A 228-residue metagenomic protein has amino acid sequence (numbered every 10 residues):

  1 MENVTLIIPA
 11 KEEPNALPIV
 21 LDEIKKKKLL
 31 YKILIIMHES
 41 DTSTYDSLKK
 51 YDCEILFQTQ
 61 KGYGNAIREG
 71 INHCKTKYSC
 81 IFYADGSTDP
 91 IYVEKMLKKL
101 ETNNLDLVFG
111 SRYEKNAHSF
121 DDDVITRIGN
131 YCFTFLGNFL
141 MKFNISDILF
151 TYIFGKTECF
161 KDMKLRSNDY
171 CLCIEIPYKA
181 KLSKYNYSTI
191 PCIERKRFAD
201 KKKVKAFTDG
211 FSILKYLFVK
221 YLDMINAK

Functional and structural regions predicted by a protein language model:
M1-V4, I8, N15, I19-D22 (+3 more regions): Hydrophobic helical membrane-anchoring modules
I8-A10, M37, F82: Short beta-strand/turn micro-motifs composed of small residues that flank or help shape donor/cofactor-binding pockets
E13-A16, S40, Y63, D89: Donor nucleotide-sugar binding loop of glycosyltransferases
D22-Y31: Short, acidic, metal-binding catalytic loop of nucleotide-sugar glycosyltransferases
Y31, Y45-H73: Conserved donor nucleotide-binding strand/loop of the catalytic core
M37-Y45: A conserved acidic beta->alpha catalytic loop
T59-K61, N65-N72, Y78, P90-Y170 (+2 more regions): Acceptor/aglycone-binding surface of glycosyltransferases and processive sugar-polymer synthases
K77-S87: Short beta-strand-to-loop acidic/aromatic patch adjacent to the donor-nucleotide binding site
